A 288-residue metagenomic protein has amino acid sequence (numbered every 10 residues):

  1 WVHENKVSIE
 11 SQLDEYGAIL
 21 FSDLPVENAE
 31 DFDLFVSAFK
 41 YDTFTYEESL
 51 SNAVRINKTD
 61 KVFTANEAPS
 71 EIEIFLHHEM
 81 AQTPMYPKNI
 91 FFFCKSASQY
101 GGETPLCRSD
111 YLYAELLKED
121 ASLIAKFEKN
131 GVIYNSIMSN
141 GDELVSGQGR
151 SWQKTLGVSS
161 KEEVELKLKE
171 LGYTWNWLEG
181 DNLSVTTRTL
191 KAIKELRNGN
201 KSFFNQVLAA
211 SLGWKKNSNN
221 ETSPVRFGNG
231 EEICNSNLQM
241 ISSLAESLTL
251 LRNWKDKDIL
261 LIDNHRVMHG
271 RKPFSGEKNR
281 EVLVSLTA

Functional and structural regions predicted by a protein language model:
W1, D14-E15, S70-F75, M85-A288: Active-site environment of non-heme Fe oxygenases that use a 2-His-1-carboxylate facial triad
W1-S8: N- or domain-start disorder-to-order transition segments that initiate the globular core
I9, A18-S22, D258-I262: Generic beta-sheet signal
Q12-A18, P25-N28: Short, solvent-exposed loop/edge-beta patches enriched in aromatic
V26-Y41: Glycine-rich loop at the start of a catalytic domain that most often binds anionic cofactors/ligands
K40-N52, K278-A288: C-terminal end-helix/capping segment
F44-H78: A gly/proline- and charged-residue-enriched helix-loop-helix capping module
